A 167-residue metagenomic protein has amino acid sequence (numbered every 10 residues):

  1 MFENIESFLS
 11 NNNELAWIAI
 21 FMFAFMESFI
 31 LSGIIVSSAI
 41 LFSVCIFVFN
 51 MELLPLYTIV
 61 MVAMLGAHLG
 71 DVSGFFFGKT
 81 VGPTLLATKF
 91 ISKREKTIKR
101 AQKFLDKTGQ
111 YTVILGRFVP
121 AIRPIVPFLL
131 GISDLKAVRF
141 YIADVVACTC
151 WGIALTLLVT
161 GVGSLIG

Functional and structural regions predicted by a protein language model:
M1-M22, M51-F128, I132-D144, L157-G167: Membrane-interfacial helix-loop-helix
F21-L41, L115-G116: Transmembrane alpha-helix interface/packing and boundary motifs in multi-pass membrane proteins, characterized by
L31, N50-M51: Short helix-loop boundary/capping segments at the starts of domains
G33-F47, I125-S133: Re-entrant/interfacial helical elements at transmembrane boundaries that shape and gate the permeation pathway
S38, D144-V146: Central hydrophobic cores of alpha-helical transmembrane segments in multi-pass integral membrane proteins
